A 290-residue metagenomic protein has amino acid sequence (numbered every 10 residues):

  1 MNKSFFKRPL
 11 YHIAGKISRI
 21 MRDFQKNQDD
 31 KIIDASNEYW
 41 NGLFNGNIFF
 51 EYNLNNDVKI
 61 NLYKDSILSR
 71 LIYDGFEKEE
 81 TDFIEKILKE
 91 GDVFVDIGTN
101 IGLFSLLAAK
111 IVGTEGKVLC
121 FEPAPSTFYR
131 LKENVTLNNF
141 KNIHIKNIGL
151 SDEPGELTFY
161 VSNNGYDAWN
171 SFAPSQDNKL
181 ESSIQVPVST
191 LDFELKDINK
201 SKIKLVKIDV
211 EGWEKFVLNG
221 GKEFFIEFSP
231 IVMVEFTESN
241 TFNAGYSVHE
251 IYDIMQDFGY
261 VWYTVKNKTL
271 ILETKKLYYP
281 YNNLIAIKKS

Functional and structural regions predicted by a protein language model:
M1-A124, Y129-N134, N138, I198-K200 (+2 more regions): S-adenosyl-L-methionine
F49, F193-S290: Conserved acidic-Pro-Pro-aromatic motif
F50, D57-D82, K141, K146-S201: Glycine-rich adenosyl-binding loop in Rossmann-like folds that engage adenosine-containing cofactors
T99-I101, P125, L150-D152, V210-E214 (+1 more regions): Short, glycine/acidic-enriched loop or turn micro-motifs at the edges of active sites
A108, L131, F159, V217-G221: Hydrophobic packing residues within well-ordered alpha-helices of enzyme cores
P125, K179-V186, F236-Y246: Acceptor-substrate binding/catalytic loop of class I
